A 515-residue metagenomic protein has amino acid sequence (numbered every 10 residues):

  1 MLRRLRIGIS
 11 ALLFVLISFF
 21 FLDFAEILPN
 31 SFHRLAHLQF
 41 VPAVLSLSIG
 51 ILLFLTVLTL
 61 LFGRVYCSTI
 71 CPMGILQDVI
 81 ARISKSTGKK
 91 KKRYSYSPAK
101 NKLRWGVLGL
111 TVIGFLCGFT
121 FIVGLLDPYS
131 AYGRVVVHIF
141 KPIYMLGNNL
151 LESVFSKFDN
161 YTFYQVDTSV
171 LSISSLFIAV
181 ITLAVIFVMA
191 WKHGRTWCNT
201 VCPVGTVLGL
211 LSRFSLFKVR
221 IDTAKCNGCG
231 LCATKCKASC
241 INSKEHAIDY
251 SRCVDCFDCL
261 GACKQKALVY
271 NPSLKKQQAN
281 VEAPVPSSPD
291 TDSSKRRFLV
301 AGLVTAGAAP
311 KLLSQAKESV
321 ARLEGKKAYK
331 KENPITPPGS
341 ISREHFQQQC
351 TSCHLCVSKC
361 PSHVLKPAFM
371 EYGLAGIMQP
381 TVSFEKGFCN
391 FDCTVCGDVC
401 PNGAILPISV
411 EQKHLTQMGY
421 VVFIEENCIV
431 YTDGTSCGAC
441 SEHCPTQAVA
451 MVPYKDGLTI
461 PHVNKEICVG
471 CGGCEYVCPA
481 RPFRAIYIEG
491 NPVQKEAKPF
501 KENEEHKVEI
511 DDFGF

Functional and structural regions predicted by a protein language model:
M1-H246, S251-R252, F257-F515: Non-ligating segments of multi-cofactor redox enzymes
